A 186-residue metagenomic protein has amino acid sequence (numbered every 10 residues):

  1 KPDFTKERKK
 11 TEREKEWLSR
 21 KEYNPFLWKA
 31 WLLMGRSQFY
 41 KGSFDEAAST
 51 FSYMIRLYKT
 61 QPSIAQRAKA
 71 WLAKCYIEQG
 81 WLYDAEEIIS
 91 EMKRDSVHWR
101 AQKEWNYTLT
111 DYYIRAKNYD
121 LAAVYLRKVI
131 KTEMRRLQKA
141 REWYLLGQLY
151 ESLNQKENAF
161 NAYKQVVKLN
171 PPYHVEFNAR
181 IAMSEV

Functional and structural regions predicted by a protein language model:
K1-V186: Acidic, polar-rich low-complexity tracts and alpha-helical solenoid repeat scaffolds
